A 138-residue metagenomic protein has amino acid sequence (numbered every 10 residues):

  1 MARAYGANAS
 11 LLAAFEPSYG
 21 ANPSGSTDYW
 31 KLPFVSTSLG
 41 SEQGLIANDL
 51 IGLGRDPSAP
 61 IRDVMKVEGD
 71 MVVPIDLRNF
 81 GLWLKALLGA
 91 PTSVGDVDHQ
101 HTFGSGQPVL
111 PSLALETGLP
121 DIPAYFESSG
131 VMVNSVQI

Functional and structural regions predicted by a protein language model:
M1-I138: Signature of extracytoplasmic/envelope-associated structural regions
